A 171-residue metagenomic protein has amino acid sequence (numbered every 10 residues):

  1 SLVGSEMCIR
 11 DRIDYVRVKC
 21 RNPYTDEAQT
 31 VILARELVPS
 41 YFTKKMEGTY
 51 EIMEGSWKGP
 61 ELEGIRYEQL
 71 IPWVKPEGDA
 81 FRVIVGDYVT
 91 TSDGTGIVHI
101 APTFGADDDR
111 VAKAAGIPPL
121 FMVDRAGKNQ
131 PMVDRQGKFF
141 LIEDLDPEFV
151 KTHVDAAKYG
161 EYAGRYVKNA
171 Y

Functional and structural regions predicted by a protein language model:
S1, S5-Y171: Non-cofactor substrate-recognition interfaces
